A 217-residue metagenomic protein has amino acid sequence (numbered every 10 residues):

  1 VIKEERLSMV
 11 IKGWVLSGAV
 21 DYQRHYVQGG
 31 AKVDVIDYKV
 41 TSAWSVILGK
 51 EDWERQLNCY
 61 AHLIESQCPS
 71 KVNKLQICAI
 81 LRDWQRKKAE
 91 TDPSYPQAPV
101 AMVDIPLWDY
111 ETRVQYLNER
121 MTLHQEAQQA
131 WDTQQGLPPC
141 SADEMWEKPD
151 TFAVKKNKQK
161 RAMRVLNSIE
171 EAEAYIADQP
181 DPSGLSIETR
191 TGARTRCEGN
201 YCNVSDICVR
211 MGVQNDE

Functional and structural regions predicted by a protein language model:
V1-E217: RecB-family 4Fe-4S metal-dependent nuclease core
